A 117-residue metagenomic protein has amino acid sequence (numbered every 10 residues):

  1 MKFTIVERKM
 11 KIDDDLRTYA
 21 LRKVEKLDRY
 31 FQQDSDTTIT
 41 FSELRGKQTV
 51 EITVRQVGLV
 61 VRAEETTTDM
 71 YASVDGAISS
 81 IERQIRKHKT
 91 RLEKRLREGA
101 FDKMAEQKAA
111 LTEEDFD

Functional and structural regions predicted by a protein language model:
M1-D117: N-terminal, polar/charged subdomain of small-to-medium soluble alpha/beta proteins
